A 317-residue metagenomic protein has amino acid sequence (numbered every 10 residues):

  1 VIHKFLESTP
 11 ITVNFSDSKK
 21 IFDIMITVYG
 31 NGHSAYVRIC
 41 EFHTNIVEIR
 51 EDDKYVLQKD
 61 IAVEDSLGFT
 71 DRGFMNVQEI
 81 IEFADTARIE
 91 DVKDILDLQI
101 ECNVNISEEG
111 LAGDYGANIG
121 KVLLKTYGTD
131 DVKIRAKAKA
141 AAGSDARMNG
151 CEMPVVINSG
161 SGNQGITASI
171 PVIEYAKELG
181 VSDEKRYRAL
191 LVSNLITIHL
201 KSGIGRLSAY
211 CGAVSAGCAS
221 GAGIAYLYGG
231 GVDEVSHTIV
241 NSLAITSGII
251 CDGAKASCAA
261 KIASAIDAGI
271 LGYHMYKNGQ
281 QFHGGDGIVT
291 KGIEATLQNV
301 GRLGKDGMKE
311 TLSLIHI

Functional and structural regions predicted by a protein language model:
I2-H3: Acidic low-complexity segments
L6-G150: Signature of multi-pass transmembrane helix bundles
C151-I157, S202-G205: Glycine- and acidic
M153-I170, C211-S215: Conserved phosphate/anionic-ligand binding catalytic regions in large, soluble enzymes, centered on
Y175-R188, I198-S264, Y276-G287: Hydrophobic alpha-helical bundle architecture
G285-V300, K305-M308: An acidic, Gly/Ser/Thr/Pro-rich helix-cap/linker signature
I315-I317: Conserved small/polar residues in nucleotide/adenosyl-binding loops
